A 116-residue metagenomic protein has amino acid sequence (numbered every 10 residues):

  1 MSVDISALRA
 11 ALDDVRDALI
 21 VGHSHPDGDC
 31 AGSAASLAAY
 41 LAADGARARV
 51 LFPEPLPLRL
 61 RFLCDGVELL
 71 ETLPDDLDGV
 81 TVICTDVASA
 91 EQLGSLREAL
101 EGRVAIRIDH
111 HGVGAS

Functional and structural regions predicted by a protein language model:
M1-S116: Replace "Mg2+/Mn2+-dependent" with "divalent metal-dependent
